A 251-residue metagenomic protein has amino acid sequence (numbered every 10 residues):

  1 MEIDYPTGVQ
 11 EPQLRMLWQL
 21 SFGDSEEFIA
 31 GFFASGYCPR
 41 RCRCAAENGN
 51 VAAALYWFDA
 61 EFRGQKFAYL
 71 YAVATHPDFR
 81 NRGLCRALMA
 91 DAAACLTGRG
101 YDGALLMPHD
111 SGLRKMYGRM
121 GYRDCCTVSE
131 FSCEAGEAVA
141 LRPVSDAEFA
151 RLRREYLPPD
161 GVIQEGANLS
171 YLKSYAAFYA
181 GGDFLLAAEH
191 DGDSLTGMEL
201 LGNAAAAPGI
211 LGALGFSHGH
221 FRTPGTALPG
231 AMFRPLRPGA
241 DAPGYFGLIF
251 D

Functional and structural regions predicted by a protein language model:
E11, M16-E61, R153-F178: Active-site rim helix/loop that mediates acceptor-substrate recognition in acyltransferases
C44, N50-A60, F67-A74, L105 (+1 more regions): Conserved beta-strand in the GNAT
F79-D91, A206-I210: Conserved acetyl-CoA pyrophosphate-binding loop and the N-cap/start of the following alpha-helix in GNAT-like
M89, L96-H109, F216-G225: Conserved GNAT acetyl-CoA-binding A-motif
T97, G118, L211-G215: Non-catalytic positions within long, well-ordered alpha-helices that form the structural scaffold/packing of enzyme
Y101-D102, H109-T127, T226-L236: Conserved active-site alpha-helix within GNAT-family acetyltransferase domains
M120-A205: Amide-forming acyltransferase catalytic core, primarily the GNAT-like/NAT-type and related acyltransferase folds
L228-D251: C-terminal functional modules
